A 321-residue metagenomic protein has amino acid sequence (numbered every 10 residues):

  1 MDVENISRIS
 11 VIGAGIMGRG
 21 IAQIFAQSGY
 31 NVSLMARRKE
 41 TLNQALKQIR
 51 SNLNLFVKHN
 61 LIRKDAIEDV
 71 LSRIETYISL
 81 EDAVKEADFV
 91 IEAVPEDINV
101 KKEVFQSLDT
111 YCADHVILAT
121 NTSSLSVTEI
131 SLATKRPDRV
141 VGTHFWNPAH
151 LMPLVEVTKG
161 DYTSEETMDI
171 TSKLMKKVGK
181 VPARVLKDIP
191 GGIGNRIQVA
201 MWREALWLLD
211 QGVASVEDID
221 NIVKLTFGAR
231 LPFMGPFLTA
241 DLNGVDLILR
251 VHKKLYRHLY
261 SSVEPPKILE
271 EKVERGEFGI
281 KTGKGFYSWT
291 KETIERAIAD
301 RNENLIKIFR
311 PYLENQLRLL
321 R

Functional and structural regions predicted by a protein language model:
M1-L55, H59, Y111: NAD(P)+-binding Rossmann beta1-loop-alpha1 motif at the extreme N-terminus of oxidoreductases
D2-V3, S28-Y30, K180-R184, Q211 (+1 more regions): NAD(P)-dependent Rossmann-like dehydrogenase/reductase catalytic/cofactor-binding core
Y30, K85, P148-T158, P232-F233 (+1 more regions): Acidic/polar active-site rim loop that often engages polyanionic ligands
S33, E75-Y77, I91, V141-T143 (+1 more regions): Hydrophobic/aromatic beta-strand patches that form the interior of the parallel beta-sheet core in alpha/beta enzyme
T41, L55-I117, L125: Rossmann-like NAD(P)-binding element
T120-R196: Rossmann-fold dinucleotide-binding core
P182, Q198-E204, K224: Structural/interface elements that position substrates and couple domains in central-metabolism enzymes
